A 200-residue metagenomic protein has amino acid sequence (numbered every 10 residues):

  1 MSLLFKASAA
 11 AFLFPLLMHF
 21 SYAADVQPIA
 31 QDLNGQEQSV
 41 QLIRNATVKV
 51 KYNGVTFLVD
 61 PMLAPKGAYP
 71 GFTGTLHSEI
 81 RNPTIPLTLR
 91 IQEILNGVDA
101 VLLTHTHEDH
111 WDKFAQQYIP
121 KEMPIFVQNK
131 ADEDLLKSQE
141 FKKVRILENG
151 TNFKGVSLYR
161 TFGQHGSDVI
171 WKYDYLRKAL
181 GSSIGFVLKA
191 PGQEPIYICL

Functional and structural regions predicted by a protein language model:
F5-A7, L16-N82: Zn-dependent metallo-beta-lactamase
L33-Q38, K51-F57, T151-Y159, A190-I196: Beta-strand-turn-beta hairpins that frame and shape the catalytic cleft of phosphate-ester-processing enzymes
R44-N45, Q128-D134: Short, polar loop motifs at secondary-structure junctions
V55-L102, K113-A115, D168-K172: Pre-active-site segment of Zn-dependent metallo-hydrolases
V59-M62, G97-H107, F126-N129, Y197-L200: Active-site neighborhood of phospho(di)ester-bond hydrolases with catalytic His/Asp-centered motifs
P65-K66, T106-W111, D132-L135, T151-K154 (+1 more regions): Active-site environment of divalent metal-dependent phosphoester hydrolases
D112-E122, A131-D132: Metal-dependent catalytic neighborhoods of phosphoester/phosphodiester hydrolases
S167-L200: Active-site-proximal loop/helix segments of hydrolase catalytic cores
